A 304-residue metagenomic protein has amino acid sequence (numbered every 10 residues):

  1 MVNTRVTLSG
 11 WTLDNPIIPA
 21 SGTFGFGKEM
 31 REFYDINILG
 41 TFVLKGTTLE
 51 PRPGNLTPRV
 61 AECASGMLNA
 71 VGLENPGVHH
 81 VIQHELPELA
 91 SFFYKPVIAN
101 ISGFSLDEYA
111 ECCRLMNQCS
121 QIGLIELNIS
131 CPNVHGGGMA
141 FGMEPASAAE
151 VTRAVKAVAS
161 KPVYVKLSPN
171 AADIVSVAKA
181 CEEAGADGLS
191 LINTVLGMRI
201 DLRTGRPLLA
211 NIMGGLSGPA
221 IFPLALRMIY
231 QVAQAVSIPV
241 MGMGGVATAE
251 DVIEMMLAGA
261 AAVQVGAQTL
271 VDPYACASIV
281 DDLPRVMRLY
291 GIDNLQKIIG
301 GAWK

Functional and structural regions predicted by a protein language model:
M1-V97, S102-F104, I279: N-terminal capping/small domains of soluble enzymes
I17-A20, G40-L44, V97-I101, I125-L127 (+5 more regions): Hydrophobic faces of well-ordered beta-strands that scaffold small-molecule active sites in alpha/beta enzyme cores
T23, S102-G103, L167, A171 (+2 more regions): Short loop or secondary-structure boundary microenvironments that flank and position key functional residues
E32, H80, E111, E150 (+7 more regions): Alpha-helical scaffold segments in soluble metabolic enzymes
F33, K45, E88, C119 (+6 more regions): Change "in soluble alpha/beta enzymes" to "in soluble alpha/beta proteins
G46-L73, L127-F141, T194-T204, L208-M213 (+2 more regions): Glycine-rich, proline-tolerant flexible connector loops at the mouths of alpha/beta enzymes
Q83, F104-M241, E250-A260: Alpha/beta enzyme core
L216-S237, A247-K304: Alpha/beta catalytic cores of nucleotide-metabolism and tRNA/nucleoside-modifying enzymes
